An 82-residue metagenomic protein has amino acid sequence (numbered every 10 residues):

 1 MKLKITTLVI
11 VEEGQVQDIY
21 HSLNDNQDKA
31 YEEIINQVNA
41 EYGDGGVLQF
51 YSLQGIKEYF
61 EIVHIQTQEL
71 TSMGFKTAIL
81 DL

Functional and structural regions predicted by a protein language model:
M1-D18: Short aromatic-glycine-(Arg/Gly/Cys) micro-motifs in beta-strand/loop hairpins
V16-Q27: A short, exposed loop/beta-hairpin motif centered on an aromatic-Gly-Thr core
A30: Short amphipathic alpha-helices within nucleic acid-binding modules
N39-L82: Short, mixed-charge low-complexity intrinsically disordered segments
